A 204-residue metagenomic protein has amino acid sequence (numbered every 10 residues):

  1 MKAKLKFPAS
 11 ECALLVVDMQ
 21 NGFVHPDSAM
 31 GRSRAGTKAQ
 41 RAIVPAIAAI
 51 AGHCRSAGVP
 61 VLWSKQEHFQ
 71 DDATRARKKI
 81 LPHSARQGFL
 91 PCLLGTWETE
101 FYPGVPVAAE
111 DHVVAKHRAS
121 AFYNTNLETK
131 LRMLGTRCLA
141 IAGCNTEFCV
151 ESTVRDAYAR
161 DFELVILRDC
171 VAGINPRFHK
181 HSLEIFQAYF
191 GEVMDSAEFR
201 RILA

Functional and structural regions predicted by a protein language model:
M1-A13, A49-A57, T74-R75, K79-A204: Active-site-adjacent betaalpha module
S10, S28-C54, V59-P60: A short alpha/beta connector and helix-capping loop motif
A13-M19: N-terminal nucleotide-binding beta1-loop-alpha1 segment
V16, V61-K65, A115-K116: Short, conserved beta-strand edge motifs with alternating hydrophobic and charged residues
Q20-P26: Short acidic, Gly/Ser-rich segments with clustered Asp/Glu that frequently serve as metal-coordination loops in enzyme
G22, F69, G173: Active-site loop signature of alpha/beta-hydrolase-fold enzymes
P26-D27, T74: Short, solvent-exposed loop/turn and secondary-structure capping segments
V59-Q66, D71, L167: Short beta-strand segments at enzyme active-site cores
